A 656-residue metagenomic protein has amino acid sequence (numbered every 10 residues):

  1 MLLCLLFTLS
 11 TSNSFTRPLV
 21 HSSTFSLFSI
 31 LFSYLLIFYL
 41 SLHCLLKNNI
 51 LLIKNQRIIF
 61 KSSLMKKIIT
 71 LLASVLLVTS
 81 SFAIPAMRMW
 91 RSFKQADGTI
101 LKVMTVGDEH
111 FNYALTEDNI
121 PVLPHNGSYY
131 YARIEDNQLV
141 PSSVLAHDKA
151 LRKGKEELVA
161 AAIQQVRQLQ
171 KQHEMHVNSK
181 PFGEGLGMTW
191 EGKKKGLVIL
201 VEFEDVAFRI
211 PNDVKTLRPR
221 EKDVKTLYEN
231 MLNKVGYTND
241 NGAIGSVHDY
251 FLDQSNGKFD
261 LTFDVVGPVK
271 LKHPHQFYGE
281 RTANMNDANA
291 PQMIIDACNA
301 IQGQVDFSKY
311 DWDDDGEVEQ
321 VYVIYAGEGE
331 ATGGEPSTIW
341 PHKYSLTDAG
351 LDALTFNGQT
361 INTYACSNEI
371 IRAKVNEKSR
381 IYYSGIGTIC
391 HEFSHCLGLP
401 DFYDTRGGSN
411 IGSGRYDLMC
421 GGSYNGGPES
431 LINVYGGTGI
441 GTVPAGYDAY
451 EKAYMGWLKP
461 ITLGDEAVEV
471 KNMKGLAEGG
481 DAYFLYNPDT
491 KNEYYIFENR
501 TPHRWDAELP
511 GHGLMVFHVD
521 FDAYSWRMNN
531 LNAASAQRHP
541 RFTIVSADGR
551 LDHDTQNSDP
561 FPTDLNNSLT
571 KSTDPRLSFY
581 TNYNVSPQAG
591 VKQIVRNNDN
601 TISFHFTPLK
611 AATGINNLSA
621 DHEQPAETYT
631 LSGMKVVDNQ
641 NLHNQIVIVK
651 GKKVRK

Functional and structural regions predicted by a protein language model:
M1-C4, S12, R17-V20, F25-S29 (+6 more regions): C-terminal outer-membrane/trafficking sorting elements
K61, A83-L186: N-terminal prosegments of processed precursors
S62-I68: Positively charged n-region of N-terminal signal peptides that target proteins for export
I68-L77: Sec-dependent N-terminal signal peptides
A83, K193, G412-G414, E478 (+1 more regions): Short, solvent-exposed loop/turn segments at the edges of secondary structure
S92, T388-H391, E627: A residue-level detector for well-ordered beta-strand positions
A162-I163, Q168-G412, Y416, C420-L431 (+5 more regions): Active-site-proximal segment of zinc-dependent metalloprotease catalytic domains
R209-I210, T216, K222, L227-I244 (+6 more regions): Non-catalytic C-terminal accessory/binding modules of secreted extracellular proteins
